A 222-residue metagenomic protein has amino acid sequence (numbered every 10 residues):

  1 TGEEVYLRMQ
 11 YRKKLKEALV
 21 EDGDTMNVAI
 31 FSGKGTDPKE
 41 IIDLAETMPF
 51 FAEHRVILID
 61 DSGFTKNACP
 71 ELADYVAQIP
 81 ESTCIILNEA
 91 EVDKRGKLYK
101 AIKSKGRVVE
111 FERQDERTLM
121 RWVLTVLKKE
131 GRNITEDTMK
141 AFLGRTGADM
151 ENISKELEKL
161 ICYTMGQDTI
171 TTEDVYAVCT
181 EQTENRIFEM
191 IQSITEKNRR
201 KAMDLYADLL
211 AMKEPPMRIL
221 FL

Functional and structural regions predicted by a protein language model:
T1-L222: Conserved beta/loop motifs at nucleotide-recognition and modification sites
